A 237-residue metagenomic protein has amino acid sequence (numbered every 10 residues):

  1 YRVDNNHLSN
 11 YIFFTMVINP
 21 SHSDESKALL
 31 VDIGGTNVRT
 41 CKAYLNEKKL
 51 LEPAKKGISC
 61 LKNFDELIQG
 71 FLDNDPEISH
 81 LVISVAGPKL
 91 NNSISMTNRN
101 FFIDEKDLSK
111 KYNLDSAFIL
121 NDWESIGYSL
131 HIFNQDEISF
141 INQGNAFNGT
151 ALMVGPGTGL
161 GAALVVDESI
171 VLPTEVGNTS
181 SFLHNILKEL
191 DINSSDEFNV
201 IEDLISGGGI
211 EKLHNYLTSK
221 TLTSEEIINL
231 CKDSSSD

Functional and structural regions predicted by a protein language model:
Y1-T15: N-terminal amphipathic/basic-hydrophobic helices that include classical n-h-c signal peptides and signal-anchor
N19, S23-L67, I170-L172, V176-N178: Short glycine-rich, Thr/Ser-proximal phosphate-binding strand/loop in the N-terminal lobe of ATP-dependent enzymes
T40, L108, I210: Residue-level signal for inorganic ion chemistry
L45-E47, R99-F102, F133-F140, D167-P173: A glycine- and small-aliphatic-rich helix-loop capping segment at beta-alpha/alpha-beta transitions that lines
P53-C60, L67, F71, D75-I78 (+2 more regions): Adenine-nucleotide phosphate-binding core of ATP-dependent small-molecule kinases
D75-I119, E124, Y128-E137, M153: Short beta-strand-loop/turn "lid" adjacent to the catalytic site in phosphate-handling enzymes
A117-A146, E225-D237: ATP-dependent carbohydrate kinase catalytic cores
Q143, F147-E202: Glycine-rich phosphate-binding loop of actin/hexokinase-like ATP-binding domains
